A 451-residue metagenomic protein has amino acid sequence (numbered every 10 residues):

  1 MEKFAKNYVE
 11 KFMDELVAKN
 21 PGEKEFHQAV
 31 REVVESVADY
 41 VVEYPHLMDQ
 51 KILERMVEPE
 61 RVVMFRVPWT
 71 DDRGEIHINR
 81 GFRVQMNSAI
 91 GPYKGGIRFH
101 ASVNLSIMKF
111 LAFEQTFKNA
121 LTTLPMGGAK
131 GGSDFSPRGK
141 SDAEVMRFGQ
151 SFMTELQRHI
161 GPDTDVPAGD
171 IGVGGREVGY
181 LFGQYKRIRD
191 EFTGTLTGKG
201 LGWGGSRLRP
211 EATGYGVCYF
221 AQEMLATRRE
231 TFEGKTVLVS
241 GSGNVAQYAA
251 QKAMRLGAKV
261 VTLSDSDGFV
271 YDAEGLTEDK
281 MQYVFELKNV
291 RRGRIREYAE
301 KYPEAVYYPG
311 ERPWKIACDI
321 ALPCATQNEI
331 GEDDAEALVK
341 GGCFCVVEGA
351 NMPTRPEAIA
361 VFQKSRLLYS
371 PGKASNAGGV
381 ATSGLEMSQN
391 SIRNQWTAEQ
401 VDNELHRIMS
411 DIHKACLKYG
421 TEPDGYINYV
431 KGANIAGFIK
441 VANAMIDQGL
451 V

Functional and structural regions predicted by a protein language model:
E2-A29, M224, V339-V451: Adenosine-phosphate binding glycine-rich loop
K24-H27, P45-Q50, T123, I160-G169 (+3 more regions): Flexible, glycine/charged-enriched surface loops at secondary-structure junctions
H46-H77: Structured beta-strand/loop patches that form or line metal/cofactor-binding pockets in enzymes
H100, N119-E233: Glycine/serine-rich phosphate-binding loop and adjoining beta1-alpha1 elements at the start of nucleotide-handling
F110, T164-A168, E191-L196, V239 (+6 more regions): General beta-strand structural signal in soluble alpha/beta enzymes
T197-G200, G205-K315: Glycine-rich phosphate/diphosphate-binding loop of Rossmann-like nucleotide-binding domains
G268-Y369, A374: Rossmann-like adenosine-cofactor binding region
